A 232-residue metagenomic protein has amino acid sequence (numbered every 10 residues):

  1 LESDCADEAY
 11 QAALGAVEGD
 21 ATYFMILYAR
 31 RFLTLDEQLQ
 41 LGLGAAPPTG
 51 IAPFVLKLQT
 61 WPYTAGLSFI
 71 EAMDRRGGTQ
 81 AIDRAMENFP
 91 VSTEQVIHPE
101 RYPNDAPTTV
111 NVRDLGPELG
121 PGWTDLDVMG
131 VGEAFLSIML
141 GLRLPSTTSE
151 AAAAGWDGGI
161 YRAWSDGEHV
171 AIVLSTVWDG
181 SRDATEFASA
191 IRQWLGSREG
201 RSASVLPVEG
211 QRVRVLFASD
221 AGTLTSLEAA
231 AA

Functional and structural regions predicted by a protein language model:
L1, G19, P53, T225-A230: Structured catalytic/translocation cores of nucleotide/phosphate-coupled proteins
L1-L41: Post-HExxH zinc-binding segment in Zn-dependent metallohydrolases
E2-A6, S92, Y102, D220 (+1 more regions): Intrinsic-disorder/low-complexity, polar/charged segments
D7-A21, L56-L67, R75, A184: Solvent-exposed, acidic/flexible segments
T22-L33, E71-T79, R192, G196: Sec-exported extracytoplasmic/periplasmic mature domains
A45-P48: Intrinsically disordered, low-complexity linker/terminal regions across diverse proteins
G50-H169, S175: Pan-zinc metallopeptidase signature
D157-A232: C-terminal soluble interaction/assembly domains
